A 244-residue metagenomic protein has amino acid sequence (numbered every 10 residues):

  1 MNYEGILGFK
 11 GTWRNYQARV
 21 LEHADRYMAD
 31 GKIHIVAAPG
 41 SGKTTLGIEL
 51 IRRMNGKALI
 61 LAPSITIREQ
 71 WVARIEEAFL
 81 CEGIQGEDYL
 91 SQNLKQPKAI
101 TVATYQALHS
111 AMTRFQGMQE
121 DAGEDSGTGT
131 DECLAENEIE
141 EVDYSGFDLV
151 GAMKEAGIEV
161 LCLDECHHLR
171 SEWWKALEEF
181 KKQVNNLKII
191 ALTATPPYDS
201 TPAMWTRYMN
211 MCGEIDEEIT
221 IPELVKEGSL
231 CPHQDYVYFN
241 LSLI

Functional and structural regions predicted by a protein language model:
M1-V36: Conserved pre-motif I regulatory segment
A29-L50: Walker A/P-loop
K57-S64, T101: Conserved RecA-like ASCE P-loop NTPase motor core of nucleic-acid helicases/translocases
I65, Q85-K95, T104-S110, H168-S171: Conserved helicase motor
T66-N93, M209-N210: Conserved helix-turn-beta segment of the N-terminal RecA-like "Helicase ATP-binding" lobe in SF1/SF2 helicases
Q106-L108, G117-A191: SF2 helicase catalytic motif II
H168-H233: Post-DEXD/H (motif II) to motif III coupling segment of the RecA-like Helicase ATP-binding lobe
Y236-I244: Non-catalytic, alpha-helical, charged scaffold/linker segments that couple or flank catalytic or architectural cores
